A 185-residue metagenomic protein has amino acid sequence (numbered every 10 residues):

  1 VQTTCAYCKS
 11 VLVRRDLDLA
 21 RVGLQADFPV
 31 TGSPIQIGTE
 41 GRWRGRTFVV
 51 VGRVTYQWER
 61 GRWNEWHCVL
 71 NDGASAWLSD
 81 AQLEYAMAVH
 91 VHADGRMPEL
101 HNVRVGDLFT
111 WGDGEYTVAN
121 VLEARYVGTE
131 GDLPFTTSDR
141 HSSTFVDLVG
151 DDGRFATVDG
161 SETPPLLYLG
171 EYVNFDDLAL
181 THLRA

Functional and structural regions predicted by a protein language model:
V1-T47, G52-A185: Mixed-charge, low-complexity intrinsically disordered regions
